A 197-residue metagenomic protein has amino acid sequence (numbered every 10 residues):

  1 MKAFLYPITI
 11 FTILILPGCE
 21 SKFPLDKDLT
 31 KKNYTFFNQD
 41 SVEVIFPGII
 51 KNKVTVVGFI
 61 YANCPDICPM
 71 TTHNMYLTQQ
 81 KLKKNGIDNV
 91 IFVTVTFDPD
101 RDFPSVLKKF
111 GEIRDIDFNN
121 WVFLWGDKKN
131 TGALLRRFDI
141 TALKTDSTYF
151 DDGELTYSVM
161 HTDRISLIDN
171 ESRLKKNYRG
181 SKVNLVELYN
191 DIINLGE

Functional and structural regions predicted by a protein language model:
I15-G18: C-terminal motif of bacterial Sec signal peptides marking the signal peptidase cleavage site
E20-K22: Bacterial signal peptide processing site
Y34-V54: A short beta-strand-turn-helix
P47-M75: Short active-site neighborhood of thiol/selenol oxidoreductases, capturing the structured segment around
K53, T71-T94: Conserved helix-turn-beta segment immediately C-terminal to the redox Cys motif in thioredoxin-like folds
N89-D102, N119-K129: Thiol-based oxidoreductase modules, predominantly thioredoxin-like and allied folds used for disulfide exchange
F110-M160: Short, internal strand/loop/helix patches that form the active-site neighborhood or redox-interaction surface
F150-E197: Thiol-/selenol-based redox modules, centered on thioredoxin-like and closely related oxidoreductase domains
